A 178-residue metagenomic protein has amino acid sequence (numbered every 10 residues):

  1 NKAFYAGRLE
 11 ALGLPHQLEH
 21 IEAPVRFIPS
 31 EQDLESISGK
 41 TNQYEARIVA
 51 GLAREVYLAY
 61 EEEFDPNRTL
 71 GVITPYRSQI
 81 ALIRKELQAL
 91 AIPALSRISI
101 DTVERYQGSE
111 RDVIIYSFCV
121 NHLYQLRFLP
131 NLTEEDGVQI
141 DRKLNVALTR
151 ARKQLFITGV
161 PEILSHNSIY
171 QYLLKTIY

Functional and structural regions predicted by a protein language model:
N1-E55, S109-R111, V146-R152, F156-Y178: Helicase-core coupling region on the C-terminal RecA-like lobe
R26, E45-I48, E63-P66, Y76-I80 (+1 more regions): Conserved ATP-binding/catalytic motifs of P-loop helicase motor domains
Q32-D33, R77-Q79, R105, V120-H122 (+1 more regions): Short, glycine-/Ser/Thr-/acidic-enriched flexible segments
S36-N42, E62, Y106, P130-G137: Short, contiguous acidic/charged loop-to-helix segments that flank catalytic cores in large enzymes
E55-I100: Conserved helicase motor "Helicase C" RecA-like lobe of SF1/SF2 P-loop NTPases
S78-K85, R111-D112, N167-I169: A short acidic (Asp/Glu
D101, S109-N121, Q125-P130, L155-I157: A short beta-strand element within the Helicase C-terminal
R127-L155: Conserved SF2 helicase motif VI
